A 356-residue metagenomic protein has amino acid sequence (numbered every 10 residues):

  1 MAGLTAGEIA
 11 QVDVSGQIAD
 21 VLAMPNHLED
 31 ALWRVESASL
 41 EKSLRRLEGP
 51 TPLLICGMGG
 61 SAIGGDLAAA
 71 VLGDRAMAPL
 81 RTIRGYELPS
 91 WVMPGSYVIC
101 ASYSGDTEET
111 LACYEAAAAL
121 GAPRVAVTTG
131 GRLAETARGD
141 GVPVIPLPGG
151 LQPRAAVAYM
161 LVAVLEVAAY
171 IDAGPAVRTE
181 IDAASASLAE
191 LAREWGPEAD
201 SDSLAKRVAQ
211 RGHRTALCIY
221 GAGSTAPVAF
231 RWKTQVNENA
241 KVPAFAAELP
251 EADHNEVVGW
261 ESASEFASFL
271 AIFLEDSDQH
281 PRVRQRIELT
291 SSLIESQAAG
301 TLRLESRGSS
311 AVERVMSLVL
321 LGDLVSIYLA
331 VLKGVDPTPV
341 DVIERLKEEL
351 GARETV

Functional and structural regions predicted by a protein language model:
G7-A76, L80-R81: Glycine/alanine-rich phosphate-binding loops at beta-alpha junctions
V12-A23, H27, L32-K42, V167-F269 (+1 more regions): Active-site phosphate/pyrophosphate-binding segments
P25, E29, A69, L161-A168 (+5 more regions): Predominant activation on well-ordered alpha-helical scaffold segments within soluble catalytic domains
E48-L191, Q210, D276-G300: Glycine-rich phosphate-binding loops that contact phosphosugars or nucleotide phosphates
T51-C56, A216-G221, L270-E275: Short hydrophobic beta-strand segments
T82-G85, V242-D253, G300-S309: A generic structural motif
V257-D341: C-terminal active-site/capping subdomain that shapes the small-molecule cofactor and substrate pocket of enzyme
D336-V356: Short, small/acidic-rich helices and loops at N termini and domain boundaries of DNA replication/processing enzymes
